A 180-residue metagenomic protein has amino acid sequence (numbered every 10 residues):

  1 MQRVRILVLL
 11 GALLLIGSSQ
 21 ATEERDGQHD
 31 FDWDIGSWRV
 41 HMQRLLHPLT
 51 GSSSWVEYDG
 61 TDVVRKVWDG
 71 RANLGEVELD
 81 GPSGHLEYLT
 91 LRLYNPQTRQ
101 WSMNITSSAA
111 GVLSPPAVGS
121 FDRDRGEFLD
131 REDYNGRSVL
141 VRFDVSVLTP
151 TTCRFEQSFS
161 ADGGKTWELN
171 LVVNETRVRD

Functional and structural regions predicted by a protein language model:
M1-V8: Bacterial N-terminal signal peptides that target proteins for export
V8-I16: Bacterial N-terminal signal peptides
Q20-D180: Hydrophobic small-molecule pocket/channel-lining residues, especially in calycin-type beta-barrels
